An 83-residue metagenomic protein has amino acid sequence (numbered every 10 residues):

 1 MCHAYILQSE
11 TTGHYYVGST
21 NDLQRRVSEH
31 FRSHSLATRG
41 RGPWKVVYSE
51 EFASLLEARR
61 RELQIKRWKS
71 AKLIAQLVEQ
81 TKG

Functional and structural regions predicted by a protein language model:
M1-L36, G40-K45, S49-K66, S70-G83: GIY-YIG nuclease catalytic motif and its immediate N-terminal context
